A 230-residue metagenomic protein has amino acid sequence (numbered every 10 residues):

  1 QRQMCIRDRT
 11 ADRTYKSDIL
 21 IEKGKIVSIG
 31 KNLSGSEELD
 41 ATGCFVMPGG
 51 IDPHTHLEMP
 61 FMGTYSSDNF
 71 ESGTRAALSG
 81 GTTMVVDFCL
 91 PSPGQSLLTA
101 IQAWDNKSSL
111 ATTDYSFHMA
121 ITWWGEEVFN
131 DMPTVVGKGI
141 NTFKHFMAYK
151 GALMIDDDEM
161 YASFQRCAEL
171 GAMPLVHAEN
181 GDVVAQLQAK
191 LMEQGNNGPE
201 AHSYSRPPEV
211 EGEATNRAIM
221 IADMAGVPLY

Functional and structural regions predicted by a protein language model:
Q1-C5: Short, small-residue-biased leader/transition segments that mark boundaries at the very start of proteins
I6, I19, G24, G43 (+7 more regions): Divalent metal-coordination and catalytic microenvironments
R9-G49: Histidine-rich, glycine-flanked metal-binding segment
A41-L110, E127: Metal-associated gating/positioning segment near the N- to mid-region
G49-T55, V85-D87, Y115-M119, F143-H145 (+1 more regions): Hydrophobic faces of well-ordered beta-strands that scaffold small-molecule active sites in alpha/beta enzyme cores
H56-M62, L90-P91, H118-W124, F146-K150 (+1 more regions): Active-site beta-loop-alpha junctions enriched in small/polar residues
N106-I121: A glycine-rich helix N-cap at a beta->alpha junction
E127-M147, G151-Y230: Histidine/acidic residue-rich metal-binding segments in metalloenzymes
